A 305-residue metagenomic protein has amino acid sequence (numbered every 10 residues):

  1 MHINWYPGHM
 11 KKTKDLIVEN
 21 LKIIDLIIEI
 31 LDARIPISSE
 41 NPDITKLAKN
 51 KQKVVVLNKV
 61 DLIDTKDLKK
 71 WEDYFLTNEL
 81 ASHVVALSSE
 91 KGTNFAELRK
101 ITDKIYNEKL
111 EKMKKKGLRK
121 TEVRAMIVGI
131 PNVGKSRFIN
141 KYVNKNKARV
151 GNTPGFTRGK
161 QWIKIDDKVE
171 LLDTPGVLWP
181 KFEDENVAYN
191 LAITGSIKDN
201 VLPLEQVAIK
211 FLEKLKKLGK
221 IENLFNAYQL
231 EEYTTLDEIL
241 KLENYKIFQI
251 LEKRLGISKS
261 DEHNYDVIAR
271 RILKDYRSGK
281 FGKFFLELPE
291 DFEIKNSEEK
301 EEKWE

Functional and structural regions predicted by a protein language model:
M1-L26, R34-I35, E40, L47-Q52 (+3 more regions): Helix-rich effector regions associated with P-loop NTPase G domains
E29, V55-L57, I127: Structural beta-sheet core signal
L31-R34, V60, F75, Y142 (+1 more regions): Anionic group-transfer/hydrolysis microenvironments
K51-D61: Active-site cofactor/substrate anionic-group-binding motifs, chiefly glycine- and Lys/Arg-rich phosphate-binding loops
D61-G129, K147, L255-I257: Canonical P-loop GTPase G-domain recognition
S89, I139, V169-L172: Conserved active-site beta-strand-loop modules that form the wall/rim of enzyme catalytic pockets and either contain
K109-M113, N146-N152, G219-N223: Short, structured loop/turn "capping" segments at alpha-beta junctions
R124-N144, A148, T174: Glycine-rich phosphate-binding P-loop
